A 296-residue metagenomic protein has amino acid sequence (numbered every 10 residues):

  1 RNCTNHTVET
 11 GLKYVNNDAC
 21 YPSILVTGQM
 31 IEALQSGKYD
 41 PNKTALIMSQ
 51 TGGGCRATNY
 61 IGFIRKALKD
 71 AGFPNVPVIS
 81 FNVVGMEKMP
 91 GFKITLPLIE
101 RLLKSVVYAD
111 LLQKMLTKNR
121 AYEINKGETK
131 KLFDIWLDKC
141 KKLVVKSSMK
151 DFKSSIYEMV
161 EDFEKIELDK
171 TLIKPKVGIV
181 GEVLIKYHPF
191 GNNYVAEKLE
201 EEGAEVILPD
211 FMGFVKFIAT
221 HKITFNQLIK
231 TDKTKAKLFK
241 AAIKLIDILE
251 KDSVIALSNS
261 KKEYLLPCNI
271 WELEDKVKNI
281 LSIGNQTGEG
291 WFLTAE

Functional and structural regions predicted by a protein language model:
R1-E296: An N-terminal assembly and electron-transfer interface module characteristic of large anaerobic redox and radical
